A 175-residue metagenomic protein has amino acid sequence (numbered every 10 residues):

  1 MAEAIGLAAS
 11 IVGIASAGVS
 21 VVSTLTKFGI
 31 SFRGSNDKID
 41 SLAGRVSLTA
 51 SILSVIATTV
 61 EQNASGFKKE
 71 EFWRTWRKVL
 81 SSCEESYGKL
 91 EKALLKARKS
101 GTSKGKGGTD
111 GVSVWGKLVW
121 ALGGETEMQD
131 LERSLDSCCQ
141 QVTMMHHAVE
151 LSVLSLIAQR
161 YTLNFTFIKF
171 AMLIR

Functional and structural regions predicted by a protein language model:
M1-E71, T75, L90-A97, T109 (+1 more regions): N-terminal amphipathic alpha-helical segments
D37, S41-G44, K78, E85 (+3 more regions): DHp/HisKA dimerization-phosphoacceptor four-helix bundle of two-component histidine kinases and homologous
A50-L53, A57, L80, E84-L94 (+5 more regions): A structural signal for well-ordered alpha-helices, especially hydrophobic packing surfaces of coiled-coils
Q62-M128: Charged, acidic
G105-R175: Regulatory helix-to-disordered linker/tail regions at the edges of structured cores
